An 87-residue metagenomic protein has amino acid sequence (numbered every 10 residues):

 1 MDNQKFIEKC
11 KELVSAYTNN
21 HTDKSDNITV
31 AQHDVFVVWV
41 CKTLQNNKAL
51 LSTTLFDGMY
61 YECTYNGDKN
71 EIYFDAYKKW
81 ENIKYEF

Functional and structural regions predicted by a protein language model:
M1-T22: N-terminal trafficking/processing presequences and adjacent post-cleavage segments of proteins routed to secretion
N19, D26-F36: Intrinsically disordered, low-complexity regulatory segments in eukaryotic proteins
S25-D26, N66: Surface-exposed helix-capping loop/turn segments at secondary-structure junctions
D34-E71: Amphipathic, interaction-prone secondary-structure segments
K69-F87: A short, surface-exposed interaction/processing loop segment used at functional sites
